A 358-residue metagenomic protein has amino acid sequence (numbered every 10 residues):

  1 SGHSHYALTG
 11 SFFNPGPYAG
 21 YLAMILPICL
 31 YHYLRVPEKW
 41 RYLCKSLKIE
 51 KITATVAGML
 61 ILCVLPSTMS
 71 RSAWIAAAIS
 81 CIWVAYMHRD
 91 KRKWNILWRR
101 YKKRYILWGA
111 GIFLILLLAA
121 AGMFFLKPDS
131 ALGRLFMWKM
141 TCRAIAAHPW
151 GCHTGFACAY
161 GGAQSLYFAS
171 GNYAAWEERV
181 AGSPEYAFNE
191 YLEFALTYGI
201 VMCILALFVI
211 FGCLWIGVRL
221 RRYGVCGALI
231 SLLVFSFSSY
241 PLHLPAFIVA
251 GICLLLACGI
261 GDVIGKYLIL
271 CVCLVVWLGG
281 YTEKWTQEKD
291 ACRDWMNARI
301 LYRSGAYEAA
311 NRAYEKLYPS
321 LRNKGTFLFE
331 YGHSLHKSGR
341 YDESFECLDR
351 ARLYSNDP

Functional and structural regions predicted by a protein language model:
S1-Y6, G10-N95, W108-A121, L196-V225 (+3 more regions): Alpha-helical transmembrane segments of multi-pass inner-membrane proteins
G2-Y6, R143, T154-L196: Interfacial juxtamembrane loops and adjacent helix segments that form the catalytic/substrate-binding surfaces
A121-L135, L274-S304: Hydrophobic alpha-helical transmembrane segments in integral membrane proteins
A291, G325-T326, P358: Helix-start (N-cap) detector for alpha-helical repeat units in TPR-like alpha-solenoids, especially tetratricopeptide
